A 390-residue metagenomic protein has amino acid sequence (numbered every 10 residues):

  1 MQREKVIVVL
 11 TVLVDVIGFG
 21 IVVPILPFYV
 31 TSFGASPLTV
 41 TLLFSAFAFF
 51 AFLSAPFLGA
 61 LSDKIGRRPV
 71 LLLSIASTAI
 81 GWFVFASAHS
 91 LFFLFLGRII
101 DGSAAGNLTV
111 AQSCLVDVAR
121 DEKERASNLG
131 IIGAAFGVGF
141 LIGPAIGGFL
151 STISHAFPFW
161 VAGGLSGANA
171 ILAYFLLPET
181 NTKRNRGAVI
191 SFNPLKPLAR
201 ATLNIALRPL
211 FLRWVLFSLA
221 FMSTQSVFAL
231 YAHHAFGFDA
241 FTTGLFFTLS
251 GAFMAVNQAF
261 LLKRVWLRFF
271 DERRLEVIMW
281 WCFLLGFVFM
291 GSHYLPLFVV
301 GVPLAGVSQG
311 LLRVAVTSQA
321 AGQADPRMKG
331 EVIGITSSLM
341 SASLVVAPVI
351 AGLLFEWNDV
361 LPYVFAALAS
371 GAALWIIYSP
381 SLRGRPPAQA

Functional and structural regions predicted by a protein language model:
P24-L38, S226-T242: Short amphipathic helix-loop junctions that connect adjacent transmembrane helices in Major Facilitator Superfamily/SLC
L42-L58, T248-A259: Central cavity-lining transmembrane alpha-helices of secondary-active solute carriers, predominantly the Major
F52-H89: Conserved MFS/SLC helix-loop-helix module at the cytosolic interface between two early adjacent transmembrane helices
A55-G66, N257-D271, F355: Helix-to-loop junctions at the C-terminal end of transmembrane segments in multipass secondary transporters
P69-V84, G163, R274-V288: Structural signature of the two symmetry-related core transmembrane helices
G97-V138: Cytoplasmic helix-loop-helix junction between adjacent transmembrane helices in 12-TM secondary transporters
P178-L212: Juxtamembrane intracellular "pre-TM" segments in multi-pass secondary transporters
D271-V316: C-terminal transmembrane helical hairpin of 12-TM major facilitator-type secondary transporters
